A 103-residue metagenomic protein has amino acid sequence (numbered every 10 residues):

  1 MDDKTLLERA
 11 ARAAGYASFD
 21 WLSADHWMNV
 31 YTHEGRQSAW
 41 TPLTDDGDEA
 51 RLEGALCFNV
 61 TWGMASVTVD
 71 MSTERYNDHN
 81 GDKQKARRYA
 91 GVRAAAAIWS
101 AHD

Functional and structural regions predicted by a protein language model:
M1-D103: Glycine-rich anion-binding surface patch
